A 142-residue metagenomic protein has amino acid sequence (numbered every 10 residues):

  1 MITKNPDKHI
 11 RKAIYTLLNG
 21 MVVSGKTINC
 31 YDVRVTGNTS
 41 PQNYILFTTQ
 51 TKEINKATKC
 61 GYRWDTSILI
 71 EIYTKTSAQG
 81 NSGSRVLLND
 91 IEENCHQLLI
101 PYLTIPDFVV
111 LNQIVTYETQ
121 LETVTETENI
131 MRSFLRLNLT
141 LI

Functional and structural regions predicted by a protein language model:
M1-C60, V86, Q97, P101-F108: Small/polar-rich, solvent-exposed N-terminal microdomains that initiate assembly or binding
I2, L141-I142: Short acidic DE-rich linear segments
D7, L88, E126-I130: Short capping loops/turns at secondary-structure boundaries
K26-I28, Q42-I45, H96-T140: Acidic-leaning, charged glycine-interspersed low-complexity segments
G61-D65, L87-D90: Short intrinsically disordered coil segments
Y62-A78, N129-L141: Oligomerization/assembly interface segments of phage tail-like spikes and tubes
A78-N94: Mid-chain, well-packed structural core segment of small domains
